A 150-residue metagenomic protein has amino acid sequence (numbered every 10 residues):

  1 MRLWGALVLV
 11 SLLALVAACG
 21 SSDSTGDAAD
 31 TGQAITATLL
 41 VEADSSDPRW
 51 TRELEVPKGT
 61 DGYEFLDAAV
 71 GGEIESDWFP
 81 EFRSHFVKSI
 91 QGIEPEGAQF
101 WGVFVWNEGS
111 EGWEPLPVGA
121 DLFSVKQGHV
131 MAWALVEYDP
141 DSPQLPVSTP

Functional and structural regions predicted by a protein language model:
M1-A17: Sec-dependent bacterial lipoprotein signal peptides
C19-P150: Ubiquitin-like/PB1-type beta-grasp interaction modules and other compact soluble beta-rich domains
